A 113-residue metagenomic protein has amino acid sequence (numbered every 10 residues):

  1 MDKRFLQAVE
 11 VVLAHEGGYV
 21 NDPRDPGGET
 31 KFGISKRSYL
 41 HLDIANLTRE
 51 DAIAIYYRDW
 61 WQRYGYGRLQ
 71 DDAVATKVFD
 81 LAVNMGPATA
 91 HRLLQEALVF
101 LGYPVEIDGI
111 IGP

Functional and structural regions predicted by a protein language model:
M1-P113: Cell-wall polysaccharide-cleaving catalytic domain and substrate-binding groove, primarily in peptidoglycan/chitin
